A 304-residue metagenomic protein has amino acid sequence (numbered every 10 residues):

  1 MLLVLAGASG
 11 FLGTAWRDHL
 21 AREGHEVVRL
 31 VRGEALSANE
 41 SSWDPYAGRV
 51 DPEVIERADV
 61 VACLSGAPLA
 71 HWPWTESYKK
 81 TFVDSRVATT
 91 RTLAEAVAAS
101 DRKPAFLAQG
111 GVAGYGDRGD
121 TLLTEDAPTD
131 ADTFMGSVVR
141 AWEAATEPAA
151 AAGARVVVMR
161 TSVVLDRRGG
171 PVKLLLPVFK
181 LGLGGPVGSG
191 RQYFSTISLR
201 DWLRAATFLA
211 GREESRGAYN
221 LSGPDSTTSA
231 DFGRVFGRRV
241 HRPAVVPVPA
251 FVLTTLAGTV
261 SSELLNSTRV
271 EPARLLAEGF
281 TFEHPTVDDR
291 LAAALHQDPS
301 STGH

Functional and structural regions predicted by a protein language model:
L3-E23: N-terminal Rossmann NAD(P)H-binding glycine-rich loop of SDR-like oxidoreductase domains
A35, N39-T89: NAD(P)H-binding glycine-rich loop region in Rossmannoid oxidoreductase-like domains and their noncatalytic homologs
T90-D132: Conserved Rossmann-fold NAD(P)-dependent oxidoreductase catalytic core, especially the SDR/UDP-sugar
A131-V156: Active-site Tyr-X1-5-Lys
R140, A152-A154, L165-L174, L209-Y219: Glycine/proline-rich active-site loop of Rossmann-fold NAD(P)-dependent oxidoreductases
L176-G184, Q192-S226: Alpha-helical substrate-binding/gating segment
L209-T259, A292-H304: Mid/C-terminal beta-alpha module of Rossmann-like enzyme folds, strongest in SDR-family dehydrogenases/epimerases
S262-H304: C-terminal amphipathic/interface module of NAD(P)-dependent oxidoreductases and related NAD-binding regulators
